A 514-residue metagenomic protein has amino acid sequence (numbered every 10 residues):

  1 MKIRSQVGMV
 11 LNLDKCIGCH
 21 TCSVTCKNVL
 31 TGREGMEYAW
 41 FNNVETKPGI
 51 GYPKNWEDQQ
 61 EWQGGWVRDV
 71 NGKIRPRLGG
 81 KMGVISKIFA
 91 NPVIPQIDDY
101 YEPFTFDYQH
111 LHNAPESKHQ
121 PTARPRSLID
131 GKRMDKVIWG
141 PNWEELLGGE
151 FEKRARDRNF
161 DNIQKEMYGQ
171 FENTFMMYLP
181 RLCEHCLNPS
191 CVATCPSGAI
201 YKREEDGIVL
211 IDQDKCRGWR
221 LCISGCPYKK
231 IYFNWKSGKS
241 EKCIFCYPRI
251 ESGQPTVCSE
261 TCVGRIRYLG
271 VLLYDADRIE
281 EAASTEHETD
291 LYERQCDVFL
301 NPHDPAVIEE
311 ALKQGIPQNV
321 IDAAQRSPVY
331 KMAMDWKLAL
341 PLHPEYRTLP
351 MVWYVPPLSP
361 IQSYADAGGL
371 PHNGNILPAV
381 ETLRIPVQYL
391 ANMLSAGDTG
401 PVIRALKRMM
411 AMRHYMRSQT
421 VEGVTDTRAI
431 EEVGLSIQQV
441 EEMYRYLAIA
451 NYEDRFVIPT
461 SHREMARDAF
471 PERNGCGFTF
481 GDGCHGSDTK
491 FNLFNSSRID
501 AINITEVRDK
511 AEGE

Functional and structural regions predicted by a protein language model:
M1-E514: Non-ligating segments of multi-cofactor redox enzymes
